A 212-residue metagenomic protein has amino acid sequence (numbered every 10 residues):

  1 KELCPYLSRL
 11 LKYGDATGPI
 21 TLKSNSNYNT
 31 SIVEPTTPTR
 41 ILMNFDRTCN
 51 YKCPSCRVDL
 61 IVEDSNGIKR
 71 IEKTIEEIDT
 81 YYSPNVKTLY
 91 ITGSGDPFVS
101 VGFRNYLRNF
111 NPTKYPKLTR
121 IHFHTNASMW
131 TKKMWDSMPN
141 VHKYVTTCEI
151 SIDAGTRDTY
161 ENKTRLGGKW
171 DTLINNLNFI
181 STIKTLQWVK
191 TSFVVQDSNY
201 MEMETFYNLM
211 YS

Functional and structural regions predicted by a protein language model:
K1, I41, I78, N85 (+4 more regions): Alpha-helical packing segments of well-folded alpha/beta enzyme cores
K1-N66, Y82: N-terminal pre-core extensions flanking Radical SAM catalytic domains
K1-P5, L173-N176, T182-W188: C-terminal accessory region of radical SAM enzymes
T36-T48, D59-K73, P84-V101, T113-K132 (+2 more regions): Core AdoMet radical
E77-Y82, L107-K114, S137-V141, I180: Leucine-rich repeat
D79, R104-R108, E161, N178-S181 (+1 more regions): Non-transmembrane alpha-helical segments in soluble domains of secreted/periplasmic/extracellular proteins
V101-R108, K132-P139, E202-F206: Distinct, well-ordered alpha-helical segments
D197-Y211: Catalytic cores of alpha/beta
